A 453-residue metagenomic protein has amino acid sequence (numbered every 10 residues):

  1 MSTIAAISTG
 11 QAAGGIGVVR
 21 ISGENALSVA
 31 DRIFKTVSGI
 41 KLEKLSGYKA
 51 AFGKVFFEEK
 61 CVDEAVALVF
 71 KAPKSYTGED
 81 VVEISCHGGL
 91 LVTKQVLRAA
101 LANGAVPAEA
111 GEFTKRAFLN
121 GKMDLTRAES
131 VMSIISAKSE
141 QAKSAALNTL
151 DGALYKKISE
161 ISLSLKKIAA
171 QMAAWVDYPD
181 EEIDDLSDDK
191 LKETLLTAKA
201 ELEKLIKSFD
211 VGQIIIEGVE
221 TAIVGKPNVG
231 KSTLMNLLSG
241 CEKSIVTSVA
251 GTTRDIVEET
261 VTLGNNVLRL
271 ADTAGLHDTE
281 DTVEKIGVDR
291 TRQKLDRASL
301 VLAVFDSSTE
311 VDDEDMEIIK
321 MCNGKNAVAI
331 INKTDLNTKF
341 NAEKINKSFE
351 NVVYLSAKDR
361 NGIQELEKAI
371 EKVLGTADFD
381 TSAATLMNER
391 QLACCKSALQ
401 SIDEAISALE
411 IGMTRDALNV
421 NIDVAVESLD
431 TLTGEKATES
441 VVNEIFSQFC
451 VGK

Functional and structural regions predicted by a protein language model:
M1-S144, N148, G152, V328: A glycine-rich (often HGG/GG-containing) alpha/beta subdomain
S2-I7, Q11, E140-T262, T279-D281 (+1 more regions): C-terminal-of-GTPase-core extension/linker across diverse P-loop GTPases
G14-I16, Y48-A50, R297-V301, G324-A327 (+1 more regions): Short glycine-/polar-rich loops that comprise or flank the Walker A/P-loop and associated switch/sensor motifs
A51-V62, A67-K71, G251-T279, R297-L300: Switch I (G2) and immediately adjacent beta-strands of P-loop GTPase domains
S239, A274-G275, S299, D306 (+1 more regions): Short glycine-/small-residue-rich Rossmann-like dinucleotide-binding loops
A250, L276, E284-V288: Short alpha-helix of the ABC ATPase nucleotide-binding domain corresponding to the H-loop/switch region
L270, V304, I330: Generic enzyme active-site microenvironment
E284-S308: Inter-motif core of Ras-like GTPase G domains
